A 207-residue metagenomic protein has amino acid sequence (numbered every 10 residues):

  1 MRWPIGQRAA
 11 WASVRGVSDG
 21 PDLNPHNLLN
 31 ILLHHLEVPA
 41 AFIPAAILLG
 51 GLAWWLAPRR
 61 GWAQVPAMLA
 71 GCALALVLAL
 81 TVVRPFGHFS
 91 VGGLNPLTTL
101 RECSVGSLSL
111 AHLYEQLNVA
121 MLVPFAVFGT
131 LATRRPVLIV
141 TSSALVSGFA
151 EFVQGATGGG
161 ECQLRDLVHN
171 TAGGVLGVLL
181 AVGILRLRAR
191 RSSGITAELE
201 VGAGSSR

Functional and structural regions predicted by a protein language model:
W3-G6, W11-G158, L164, L179-R207: Bulky hydrophobic segments
E161-A172: Non-cytosolic membrane-interface motifs at loop->transmembrane helix junctions
